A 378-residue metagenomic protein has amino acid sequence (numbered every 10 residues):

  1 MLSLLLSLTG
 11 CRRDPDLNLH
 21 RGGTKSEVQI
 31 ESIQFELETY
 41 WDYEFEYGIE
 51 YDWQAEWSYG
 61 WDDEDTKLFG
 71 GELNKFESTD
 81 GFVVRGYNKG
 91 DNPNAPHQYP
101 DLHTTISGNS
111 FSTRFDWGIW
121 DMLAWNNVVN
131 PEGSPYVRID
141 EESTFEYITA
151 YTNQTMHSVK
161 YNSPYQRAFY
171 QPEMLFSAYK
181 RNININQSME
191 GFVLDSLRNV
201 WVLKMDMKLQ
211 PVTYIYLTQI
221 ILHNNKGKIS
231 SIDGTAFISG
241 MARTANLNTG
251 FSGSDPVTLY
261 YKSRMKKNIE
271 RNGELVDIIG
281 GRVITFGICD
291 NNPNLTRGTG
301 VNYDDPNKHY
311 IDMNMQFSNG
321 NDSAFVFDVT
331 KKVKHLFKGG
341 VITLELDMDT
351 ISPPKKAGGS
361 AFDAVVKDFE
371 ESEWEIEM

Functional and structural regions predicted by a protein language model:
M1-L2: Sec-dependent signal peptide recognition, specifically the positively charged N-region followed immediately by
S7-G10: C-terminal motif of bacterial Sec signal peptides marking the signal peptidase cleavage site
R12-F145, L336-M378: Acidic/polar, low-complexity intrinsically disordered N-terminal segments immediately downstream of a Sec signal
G22-E27, R114-G118, N199-W201, K208-V212 (+2 more regions): Solvent-exposed loop and beta-edge segments used for protein-protein assembly and interaction
D65-Y136, I229-K334: Tryptophan-paired
K89-Q210: Short, low-hydrophobicity acidic/polar segments
F169-Y170, M174-R271: A sequence/structural signal for flexible, mid-protein segments enriched in small/helix-disrupting residues
